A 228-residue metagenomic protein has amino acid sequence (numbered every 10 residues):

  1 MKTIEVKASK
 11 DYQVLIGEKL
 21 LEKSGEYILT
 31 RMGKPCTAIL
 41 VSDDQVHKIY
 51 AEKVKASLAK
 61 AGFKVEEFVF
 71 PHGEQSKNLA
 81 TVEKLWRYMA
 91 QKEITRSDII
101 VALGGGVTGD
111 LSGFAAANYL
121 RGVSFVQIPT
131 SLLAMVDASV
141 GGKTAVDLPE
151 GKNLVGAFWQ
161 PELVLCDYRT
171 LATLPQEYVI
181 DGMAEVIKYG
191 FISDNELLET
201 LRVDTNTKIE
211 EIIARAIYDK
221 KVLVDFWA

Functional and structural regions predicted by a protein language model:
M1-I99: ATP/NTP phosphate-donor binding region
L15, F114-N206: A glycine/threonine-rich phosphate-anchoring loop and its flanking beta-alpha core in nucleotide/phosphate-binding
V41, V69, A102-G104, Q127 (+1 more regions): Short beta-strand segments
Y50-E52, L111-G113, D137: Short glycine-/acidic-enriched loop or helix-start segments at secondary-structure transitions that form or flank
G62, L120-G122, A228: Glycine-centered short loops/turns at secondary-structure junctions
E83-W86, A184, K188, N195-E199 (+1 more regions): Predominant activation on well-ordered alpha-helical scaffold segments within soluble catalytic domains
I94-V126: Active-site and donor-binding regions of nucleotide-sugar-utilizing enzymes
D204-A228: Active-site segments that bind and position negatively charged phosphate/pyrophosphate groups
